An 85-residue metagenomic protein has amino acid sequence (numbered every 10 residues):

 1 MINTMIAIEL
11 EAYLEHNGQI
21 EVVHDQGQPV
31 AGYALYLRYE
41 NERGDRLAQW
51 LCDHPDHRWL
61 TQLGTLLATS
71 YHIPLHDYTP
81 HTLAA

Functional and structural regions predicted by a protein language model:
M1-R43, L66-S70, H76-H81: Short N-terminal "domain-start" leader segments that mark the transition from disordered tails or signal peptides into
E42-T61: A short, exposed loop/beta-hairpin motif centered on an aromatic-Gly-Thr core
A84-A85: Intrinsically disordered, low-complexity segments enriched in small/polar and acidic residues
